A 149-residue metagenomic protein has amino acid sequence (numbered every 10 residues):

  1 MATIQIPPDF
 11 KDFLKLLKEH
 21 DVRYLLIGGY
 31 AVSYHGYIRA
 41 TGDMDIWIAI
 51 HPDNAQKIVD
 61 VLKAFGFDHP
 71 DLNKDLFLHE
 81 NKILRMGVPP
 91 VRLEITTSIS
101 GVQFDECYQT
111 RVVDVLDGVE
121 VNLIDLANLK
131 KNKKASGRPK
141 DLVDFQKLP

Functional and structural regions predicted by a protein language model:
M1-P149: Compositionally biased terminal segments of proteins
